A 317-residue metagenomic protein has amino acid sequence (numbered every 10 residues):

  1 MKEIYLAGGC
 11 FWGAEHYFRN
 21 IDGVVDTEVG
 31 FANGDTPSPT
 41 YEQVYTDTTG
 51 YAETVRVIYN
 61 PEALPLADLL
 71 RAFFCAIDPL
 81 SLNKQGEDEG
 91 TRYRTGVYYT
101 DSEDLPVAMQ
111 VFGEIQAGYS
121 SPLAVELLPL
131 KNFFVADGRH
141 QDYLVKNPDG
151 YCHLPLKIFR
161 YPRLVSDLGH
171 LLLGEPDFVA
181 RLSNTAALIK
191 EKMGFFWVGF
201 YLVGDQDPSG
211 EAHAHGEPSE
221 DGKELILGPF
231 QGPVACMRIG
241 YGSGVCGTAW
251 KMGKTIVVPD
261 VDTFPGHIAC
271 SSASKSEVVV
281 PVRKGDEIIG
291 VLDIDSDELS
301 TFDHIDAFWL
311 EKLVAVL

Functional and structural regions predicted by a protein language model:
M1-Y161: Flexible coil/turn and secondary-structure edge motifs
Y161-F230, K312-L317: Intrinsically disordered, low-complexity terminal regulatory regions
K192, A269-S274: Short loop/turn motifs at secondary-structure junctions and domain boundaries
W197-G199, V279, V291: Short hydrophobic/aromatic beta-strand element in the GNAT-like acyltransferase core that lines or flanks the acyl-donor
D207, E211-C270: Regulatory sensory and allosteric helical modules in signal-transduction proteins and certain transcription factors
S276-R283: A short, aliphatic-rich beta-strand micro-motif
R283-S296: Sensory-domain boundary capping and coupling elements
D295-V316: Regulatory loop-to-helix N-cap segments in sensory/regulatory domains that couple ligand/signal detection
